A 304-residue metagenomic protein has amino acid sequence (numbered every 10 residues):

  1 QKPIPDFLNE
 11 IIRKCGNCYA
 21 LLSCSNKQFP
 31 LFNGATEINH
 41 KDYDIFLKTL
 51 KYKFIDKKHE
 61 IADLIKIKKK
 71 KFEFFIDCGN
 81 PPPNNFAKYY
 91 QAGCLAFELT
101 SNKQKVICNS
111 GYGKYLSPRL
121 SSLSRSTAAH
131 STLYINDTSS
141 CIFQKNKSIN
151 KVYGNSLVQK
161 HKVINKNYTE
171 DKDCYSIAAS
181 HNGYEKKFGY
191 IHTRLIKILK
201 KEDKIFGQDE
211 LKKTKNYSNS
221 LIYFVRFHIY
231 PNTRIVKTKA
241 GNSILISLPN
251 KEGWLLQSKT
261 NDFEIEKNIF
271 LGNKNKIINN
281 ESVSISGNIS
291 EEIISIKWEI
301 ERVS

Functional and structural regions predicted by a protein language model:
Q1-C108, Y112: Carbohydrate-active enzyme catalytic cores, enriched for enzymes that act on polyanionic acidic polysaccharides
Y115-S304: CBM-like, beta-strand-rich accessory domains located in the C-terminal region of large, secreted polysaccharide-active
